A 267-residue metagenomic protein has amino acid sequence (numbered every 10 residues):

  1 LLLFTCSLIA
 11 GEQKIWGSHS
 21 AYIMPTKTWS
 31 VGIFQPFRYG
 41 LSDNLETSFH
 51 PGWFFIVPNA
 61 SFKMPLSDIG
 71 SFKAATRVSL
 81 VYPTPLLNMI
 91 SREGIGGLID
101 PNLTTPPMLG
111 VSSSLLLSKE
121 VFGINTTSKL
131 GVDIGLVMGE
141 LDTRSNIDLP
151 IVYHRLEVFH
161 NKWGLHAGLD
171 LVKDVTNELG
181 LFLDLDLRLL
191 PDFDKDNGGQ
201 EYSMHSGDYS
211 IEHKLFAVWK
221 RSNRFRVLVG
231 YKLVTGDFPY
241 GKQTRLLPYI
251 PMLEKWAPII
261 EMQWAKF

Functional and structural regions predicted by a protein language model:
L1-W16: Cleavable N-terminal export/targeting peptides
S7, S42, S67, F122 (+1 more regions): Residue-level marker of positions within ordered structural domains that often coincide with functionally constrained
A10-E12, Q35-G40, S91, D142-I147: Short amphipathic alpha-helical segments, especially helix-boundary/capping motifs
W16, P106-F267: Outer-membrane beta-barrel transmembrane domain signature
H19-F55, A60-F62, L66, K73-V81 (+8 more regions): Transmembrane beta-strand segments that form the barrel wall of outer-membrane beta-barrel proteins
G52-F55, N59-E140, G164: Gram-negative (and chloroplast) outer-membrane scaffold detector with strong preference for beta-barrel transmembrane
